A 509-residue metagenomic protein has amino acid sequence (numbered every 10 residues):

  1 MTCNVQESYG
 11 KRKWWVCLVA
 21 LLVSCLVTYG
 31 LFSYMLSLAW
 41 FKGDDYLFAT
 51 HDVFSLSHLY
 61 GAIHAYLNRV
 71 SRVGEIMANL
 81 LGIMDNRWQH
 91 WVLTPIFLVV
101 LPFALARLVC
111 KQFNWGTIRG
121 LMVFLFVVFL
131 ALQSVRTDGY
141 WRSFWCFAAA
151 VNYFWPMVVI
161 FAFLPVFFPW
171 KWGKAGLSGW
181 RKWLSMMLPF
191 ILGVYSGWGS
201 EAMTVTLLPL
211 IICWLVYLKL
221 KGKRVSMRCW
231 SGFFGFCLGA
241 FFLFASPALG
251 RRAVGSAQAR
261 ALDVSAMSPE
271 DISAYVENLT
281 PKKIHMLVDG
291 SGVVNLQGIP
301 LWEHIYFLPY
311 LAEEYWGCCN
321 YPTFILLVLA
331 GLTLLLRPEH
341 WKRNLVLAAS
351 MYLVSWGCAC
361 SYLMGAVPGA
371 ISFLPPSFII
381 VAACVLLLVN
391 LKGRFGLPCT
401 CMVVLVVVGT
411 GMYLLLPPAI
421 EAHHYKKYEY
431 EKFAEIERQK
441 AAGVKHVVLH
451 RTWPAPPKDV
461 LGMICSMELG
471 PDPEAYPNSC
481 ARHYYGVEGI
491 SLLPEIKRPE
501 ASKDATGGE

Functional and structural regions predicted by a protein language model:
T2-Y66, N79, I83-L121, V225-S226 (+5 more regions): Intrinsically disordered, polar/acidic, low-complexity terminal segments
C3-K13, K111-Q112, F168-L184, V216-R228 (+2 more regions): Membrane-interface junctions at the ends of membrane-embedded or membrane-associated helices
G30-V92, A104, F147, G199-A349 (+1 more regions): Transmembrane catalytic cores of multi-pass membrane glycosyltransferases and polysaccharide-assembly enzymes
L101-V109, V159-K171, L208-V216, L327-L335 (+2 more regions): Transmembrane alpha-helical segments
A104-F124, V135, F147, R337 (+1 more regions): Transmembrane alpha-helical segments of multipass membrane enzymes and assembly factors that act on membrane-embedded
L121-K171, S200, G317-I325, W356-L387: Membrane-interface micro-motifs in multi-pass membrane enzymes
K182-E201, L207-L210: Membrane-interface alpha helices of multi-pass inner-membrane proteins
S185, C237, T323, N390-L414: Signature aromatic-anchored transmembrane alpha helix within multi-pass, membrane-resident enzymes that catalyze glycan
